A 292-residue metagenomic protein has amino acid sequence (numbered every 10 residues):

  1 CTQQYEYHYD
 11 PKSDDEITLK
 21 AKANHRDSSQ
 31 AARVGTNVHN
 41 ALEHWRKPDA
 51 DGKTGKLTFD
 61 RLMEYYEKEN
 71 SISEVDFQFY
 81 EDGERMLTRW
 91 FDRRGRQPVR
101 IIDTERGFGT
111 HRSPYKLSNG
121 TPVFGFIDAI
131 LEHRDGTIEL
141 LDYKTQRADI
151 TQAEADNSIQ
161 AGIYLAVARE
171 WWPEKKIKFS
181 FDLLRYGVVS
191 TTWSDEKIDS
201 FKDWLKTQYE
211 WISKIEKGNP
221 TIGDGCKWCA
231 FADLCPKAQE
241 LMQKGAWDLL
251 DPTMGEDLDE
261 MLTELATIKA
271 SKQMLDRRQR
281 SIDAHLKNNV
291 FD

Functional and structural regions predicted by a protein language model:
C1-A31: C-terminal, charged and often intrinsically disordered regions of DNA end-processing helicases and nucleases
Q3-Y9, T36-K47, L262-K269: Short, hydrophobic/amphipathic alpha-helical patches that form generic packing surfaces within helical domains
Y9-A21, N40, L141-T145, S180-V189 (+2 more regions): Short acidic (Asp/Glu) and glycine-rich catalytic loops that position anionic groups and cofactors
P11, E43-A50, F91-D92, L131 (+4 more regions): Hydrophobic/aromatic-lined pockets within catalytic cores
R26-S28, R33, N37-P114: A non-catalytic, helix-rich entry segment at domain boundaries
N37-N40, I159-V167: Short amphipathic alpha-helical face segments that pack within enzyme cores and frequently flank/anchor catalytic
N70, N119, T151-D156, L165-A270 (+2 more regions): Metal-dependent nuclease catalytic regions and adjoining charged, substrate-binding loops involved in nucleic-acid end
D103-A161: Non-catalytic protein-protein interaction segments used by genome-maintenance enzymes to assemble and couple activities
